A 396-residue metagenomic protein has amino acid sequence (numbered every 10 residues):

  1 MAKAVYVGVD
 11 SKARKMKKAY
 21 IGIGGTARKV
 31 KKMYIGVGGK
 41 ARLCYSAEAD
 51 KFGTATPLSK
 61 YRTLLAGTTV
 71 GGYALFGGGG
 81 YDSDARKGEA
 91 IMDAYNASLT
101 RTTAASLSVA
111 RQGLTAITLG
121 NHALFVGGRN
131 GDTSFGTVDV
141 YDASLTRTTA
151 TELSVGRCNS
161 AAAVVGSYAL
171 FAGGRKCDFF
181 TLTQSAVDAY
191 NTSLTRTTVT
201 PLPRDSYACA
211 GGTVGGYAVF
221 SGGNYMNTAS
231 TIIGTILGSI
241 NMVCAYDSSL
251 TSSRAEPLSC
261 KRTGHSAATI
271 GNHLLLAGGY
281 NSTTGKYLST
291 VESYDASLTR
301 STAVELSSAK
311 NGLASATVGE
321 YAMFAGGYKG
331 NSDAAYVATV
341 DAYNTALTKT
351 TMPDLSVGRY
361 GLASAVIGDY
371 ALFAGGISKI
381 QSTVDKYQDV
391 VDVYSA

Functional and structural regions predicted by a protein language model:
A2-G8, K12-R14, I21-G25, I35-A396: Kelch-like beta-propeller repeat domains
